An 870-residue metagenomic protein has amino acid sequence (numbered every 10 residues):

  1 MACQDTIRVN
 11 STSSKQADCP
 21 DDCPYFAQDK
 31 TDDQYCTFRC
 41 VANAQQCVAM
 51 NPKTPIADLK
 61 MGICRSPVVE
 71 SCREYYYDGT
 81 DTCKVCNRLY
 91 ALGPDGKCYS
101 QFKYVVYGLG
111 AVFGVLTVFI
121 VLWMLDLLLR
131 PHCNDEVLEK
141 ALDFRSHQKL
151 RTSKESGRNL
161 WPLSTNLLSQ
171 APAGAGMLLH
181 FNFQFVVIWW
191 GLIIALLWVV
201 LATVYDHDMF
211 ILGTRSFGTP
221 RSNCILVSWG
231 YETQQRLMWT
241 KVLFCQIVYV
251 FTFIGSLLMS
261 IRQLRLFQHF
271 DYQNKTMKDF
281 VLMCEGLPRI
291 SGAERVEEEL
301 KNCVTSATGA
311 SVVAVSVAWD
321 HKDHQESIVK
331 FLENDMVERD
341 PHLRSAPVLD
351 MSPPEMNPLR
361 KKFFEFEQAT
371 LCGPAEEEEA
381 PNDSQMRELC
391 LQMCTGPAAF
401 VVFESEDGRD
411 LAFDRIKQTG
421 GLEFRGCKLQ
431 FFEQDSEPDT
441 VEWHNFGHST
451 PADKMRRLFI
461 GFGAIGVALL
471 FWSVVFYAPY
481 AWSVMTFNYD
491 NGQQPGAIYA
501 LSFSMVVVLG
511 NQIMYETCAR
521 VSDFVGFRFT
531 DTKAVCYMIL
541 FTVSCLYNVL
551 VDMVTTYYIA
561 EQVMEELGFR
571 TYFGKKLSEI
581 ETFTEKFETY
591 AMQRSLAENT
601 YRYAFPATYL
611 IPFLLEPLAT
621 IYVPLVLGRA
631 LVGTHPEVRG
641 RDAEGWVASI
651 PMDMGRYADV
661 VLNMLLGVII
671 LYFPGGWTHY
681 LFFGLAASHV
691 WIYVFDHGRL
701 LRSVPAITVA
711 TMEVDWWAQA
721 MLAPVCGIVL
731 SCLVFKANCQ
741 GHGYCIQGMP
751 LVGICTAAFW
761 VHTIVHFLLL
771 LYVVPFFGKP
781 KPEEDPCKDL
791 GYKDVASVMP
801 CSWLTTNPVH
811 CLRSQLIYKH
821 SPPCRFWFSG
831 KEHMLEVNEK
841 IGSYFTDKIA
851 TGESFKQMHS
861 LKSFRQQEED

Functional and structural regions predicted by a protein language model:
M1-A2, F38-Q46, G62-S71, K97-V106 (+1 more regions): Short domain-boundary/entry signatures in modular proteins, especially in secreted/extracellular architectures
D5, D21, Y25, F38 (+11 more regions): Residue-level detector of bioactive/disordered segments in secreted/extracellular proteins and virion assembly
D5, N10-S13, C36, K53 (+5 more regions): Intrinsically disordered, low-complexity segments enriched in Ser/Pro/Gly/Ala and basic residues
R8-S13, P24-T37, C47-G62, R73-K84 (+1 more regions): Extracellular, cysteine-rich, disulfide-stabilized repeat modules with beta-strand cores
N10, E869-D870: Positively charged, lysine/arginine-rich intrinsically disordered segments
S11, K15-C19, N43, S405: Alpha-helix N-cap recognition
Y99-E869: Transmembrane transport/permeation module of multi-pass membrane proteins
